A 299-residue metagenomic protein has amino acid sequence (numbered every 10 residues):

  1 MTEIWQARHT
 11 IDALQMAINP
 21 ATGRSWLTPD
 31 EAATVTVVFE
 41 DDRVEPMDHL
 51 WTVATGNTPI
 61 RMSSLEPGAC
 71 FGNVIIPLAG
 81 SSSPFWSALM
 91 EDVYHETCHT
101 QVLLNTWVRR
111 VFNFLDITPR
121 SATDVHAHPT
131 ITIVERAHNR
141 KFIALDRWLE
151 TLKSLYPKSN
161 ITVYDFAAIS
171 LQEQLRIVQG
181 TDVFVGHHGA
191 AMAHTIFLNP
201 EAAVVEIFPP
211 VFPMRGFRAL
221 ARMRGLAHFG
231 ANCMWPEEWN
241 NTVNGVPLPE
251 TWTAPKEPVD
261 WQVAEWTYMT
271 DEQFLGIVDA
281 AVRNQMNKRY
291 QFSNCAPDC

Functional and structural regions predicted by a protein language model:
M1-C299: The feature primarily captures lumenal catalytic ectodomains of type II secretory-pathway glycosyltransferases
